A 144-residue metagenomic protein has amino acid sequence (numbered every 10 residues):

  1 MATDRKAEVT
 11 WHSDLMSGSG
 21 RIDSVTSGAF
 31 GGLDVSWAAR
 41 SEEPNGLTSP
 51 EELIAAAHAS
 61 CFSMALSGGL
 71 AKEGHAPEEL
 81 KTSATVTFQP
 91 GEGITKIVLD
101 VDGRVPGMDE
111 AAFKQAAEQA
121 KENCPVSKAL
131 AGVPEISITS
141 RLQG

Functional and structural regions predicted by a protein language model:
M1-A56, S63-G144: Extended beta-strand/beta-hairpin segments
